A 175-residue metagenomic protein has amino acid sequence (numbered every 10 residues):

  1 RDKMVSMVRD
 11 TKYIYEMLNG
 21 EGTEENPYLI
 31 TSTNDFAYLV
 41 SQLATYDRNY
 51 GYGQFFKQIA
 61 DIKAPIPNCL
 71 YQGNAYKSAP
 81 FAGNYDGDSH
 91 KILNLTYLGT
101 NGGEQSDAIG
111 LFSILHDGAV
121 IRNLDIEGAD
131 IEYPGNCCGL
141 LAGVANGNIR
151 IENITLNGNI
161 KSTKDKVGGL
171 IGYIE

Functional and structural regions predicted by a protein language model:
R1-E175: Surface-exposed repetitive/solenoidal architectures
